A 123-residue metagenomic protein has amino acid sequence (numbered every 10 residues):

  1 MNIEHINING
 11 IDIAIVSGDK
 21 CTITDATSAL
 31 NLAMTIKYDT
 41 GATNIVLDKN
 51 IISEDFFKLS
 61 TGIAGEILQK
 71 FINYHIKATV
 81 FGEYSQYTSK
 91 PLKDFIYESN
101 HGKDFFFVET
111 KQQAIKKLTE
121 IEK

Functional and structural regions predicted by a protein language model:
N2-K123: Amphipathic, Lys/Arg-enriched alpha-helical "gate/interface" segment within cytosolic domains that mediates
